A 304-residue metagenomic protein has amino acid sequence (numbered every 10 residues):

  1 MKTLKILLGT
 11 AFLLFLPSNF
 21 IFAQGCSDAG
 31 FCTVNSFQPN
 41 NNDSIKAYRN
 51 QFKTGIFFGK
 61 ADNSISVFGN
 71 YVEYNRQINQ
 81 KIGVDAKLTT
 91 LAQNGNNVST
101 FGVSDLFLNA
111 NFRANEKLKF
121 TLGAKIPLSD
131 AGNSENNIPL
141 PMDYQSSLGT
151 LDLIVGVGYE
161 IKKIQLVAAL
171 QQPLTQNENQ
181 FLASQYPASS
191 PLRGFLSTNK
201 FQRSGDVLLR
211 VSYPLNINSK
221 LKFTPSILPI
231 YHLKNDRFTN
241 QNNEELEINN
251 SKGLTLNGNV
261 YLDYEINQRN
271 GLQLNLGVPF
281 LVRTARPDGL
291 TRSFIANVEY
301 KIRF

Functional and structural regions predicted by a protein language model:
I21-G55, K60-A61, K162, S219: Outer-membrane beta-barrel biogenesis signature
Q51-K53, R193-F304: Outer membrane beta-barrel transmembrane domains
I56-D62, R76, L88-N94, A124-D130 (+5 more regions): Transmembrane beta-strands of outer-membrane beta-barrel pores
G59-F68, A92-F101, E116, I217 (+2 more regions): Solvent-exposed loop/turn segments connecting transmembrane beta-strands in outer-membrane beta-barrel proteins
S66-V72, F101-L106, S147-L153, E160-K162 (+3 more regions): Residues that define the transmembrane beta-barrel architecture of outer-membrane proteins
R76, F112, V157-I161, L170 (+4 more regions): Residue-level signature of outer-membrane beta-barrel architecture
K81-A86, E116-F120, K162-V167, S219-F223 (+1 more regions): Repeated loop/turn-to-beta-strand initiation elements of outer-membrane beta-barrel proteins
T100-N199: Outer-membrane pore/translocation modules
